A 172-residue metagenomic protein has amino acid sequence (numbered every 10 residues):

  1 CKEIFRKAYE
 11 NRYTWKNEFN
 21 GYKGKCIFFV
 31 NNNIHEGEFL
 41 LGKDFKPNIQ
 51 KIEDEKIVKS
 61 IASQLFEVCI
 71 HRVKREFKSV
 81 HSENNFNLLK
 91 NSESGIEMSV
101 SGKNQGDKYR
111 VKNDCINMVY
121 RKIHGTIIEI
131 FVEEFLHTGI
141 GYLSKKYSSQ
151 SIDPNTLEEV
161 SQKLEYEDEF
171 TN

Functional and structural regions predicted by a protein language model:
C1-N31, I52-K56, I61, F77: N-terminal leader/targeting segments and the immediate start of mature chains
W15-N17, E38-L41, E83-S92, D107-V111 (+2 more regions): Short, exposed beta-strand/loop patches in secreted or surface proteins that constitute
N20-G24, F39-L41, S60-S63, E67 (+1 more regions): A structural signal for the main folded, soluble domain(s) of proteins
F28-N48: N-terminal, post-signal-peptide region of Sec/Tat-exported proteins
E53-N85: Acidic/charged, solvent-exposed loop-and-adjacent secondary-structure segments enriched in E/D, K/R, S/T, and G/P
V73-G106: Extracytoplasmic beta-rich ectodomain segments of secreted or membrane-anchored proteins
G95-N172: Gly/Pro-enriched, hydrophobic low-complexity segments that function as extracytoplasmic propeptides/linkers
